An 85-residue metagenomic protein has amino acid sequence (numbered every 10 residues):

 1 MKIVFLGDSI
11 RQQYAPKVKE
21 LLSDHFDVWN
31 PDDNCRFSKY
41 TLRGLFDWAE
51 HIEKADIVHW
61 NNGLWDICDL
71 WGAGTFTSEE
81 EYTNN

Functional and structural regions predicted by a protein language model:
M1-P16, F37, I67: Catalytic nucleophile-elbow at a beta strand-turn-alpha helix junction centered on a G-D-S/GDSL motif, marking
V4-F5, V28-D32, D56-N61: Structural recognition of the beta-strand scaffold that forms the well-ordered cores of secreted hydrolase catalytic
F5, C35, F76, E80: Charge-dense, low-complexity intrinsically disordered segments
E20-D24, R43-N85: Alpha-helical cap/lid subdomain in secreted, periplasmic, or secretory-pathway luminal O-acyl-processing enzymes
D24-R43: A short beta-strand-loop structural module common to alpha/beta enzyme folds
